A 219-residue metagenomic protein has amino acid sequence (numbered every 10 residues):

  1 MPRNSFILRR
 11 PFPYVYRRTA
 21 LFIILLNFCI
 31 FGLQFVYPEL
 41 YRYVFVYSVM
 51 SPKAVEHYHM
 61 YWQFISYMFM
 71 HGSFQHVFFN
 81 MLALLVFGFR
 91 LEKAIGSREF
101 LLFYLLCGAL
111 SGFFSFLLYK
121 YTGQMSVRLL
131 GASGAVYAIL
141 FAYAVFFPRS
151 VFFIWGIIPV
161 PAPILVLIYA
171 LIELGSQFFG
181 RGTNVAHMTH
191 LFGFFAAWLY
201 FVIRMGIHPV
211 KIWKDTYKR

Functional and structural regions predicted by a protein language model:
M1-R219: A detector for small-residue-rich transmembrane helices and their helix-helix packing motifs
